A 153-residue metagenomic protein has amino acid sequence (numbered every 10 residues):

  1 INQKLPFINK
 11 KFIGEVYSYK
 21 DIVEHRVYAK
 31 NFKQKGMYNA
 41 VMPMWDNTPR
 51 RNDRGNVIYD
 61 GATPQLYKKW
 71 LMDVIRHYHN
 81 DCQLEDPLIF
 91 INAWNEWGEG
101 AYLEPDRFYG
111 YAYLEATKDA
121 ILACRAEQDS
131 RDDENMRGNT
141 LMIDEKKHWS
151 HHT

Functional and structural regions predicted by a protein language model:
I1-I13, I91-E96, T140-H152: A broadly tuned preference for mixed-charge, low-complexity surface segments
I1-P64: Aromatic-lined glycan-binding groove of carbohydrate-active enzymes
S18-K20, A29, K68, Y78-H79 (+2 more regions): Compositionally biased, intrinsically disordered low-complexity regions enriched in proline and serine
K20-V23, N95, D132, D144: Intrinsic disorder/low-complexity signal
R26, L71-H79, L114, K118: Generic structural signal for well-ordered alpha-helices, preferentially at hydrophobic/aromatic core positions
Y38-A40, T63-F108, C124-D133: Substrate-binding cleft of secreted/luminal carbohydrate-active enzymes
G100-T153: Aromatic-rich peripheral "rim/lid" segments of glycoside hydrolase catalytic domains that contact and position glycan
